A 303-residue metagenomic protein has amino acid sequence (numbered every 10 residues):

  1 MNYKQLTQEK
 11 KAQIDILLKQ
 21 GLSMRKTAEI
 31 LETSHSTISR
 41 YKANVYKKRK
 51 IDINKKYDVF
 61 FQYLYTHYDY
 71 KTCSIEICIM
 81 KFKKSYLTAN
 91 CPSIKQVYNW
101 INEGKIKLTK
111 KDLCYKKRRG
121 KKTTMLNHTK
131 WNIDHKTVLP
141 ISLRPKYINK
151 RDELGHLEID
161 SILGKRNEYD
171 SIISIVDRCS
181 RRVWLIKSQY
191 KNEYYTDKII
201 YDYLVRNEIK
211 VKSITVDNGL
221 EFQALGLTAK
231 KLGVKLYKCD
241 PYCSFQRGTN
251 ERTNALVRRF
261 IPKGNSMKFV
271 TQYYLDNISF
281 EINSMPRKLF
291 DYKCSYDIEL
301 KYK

Functional and structural regions predicted by a protein language model:
M1-Y70: Short, basic alpha-helical/linker "hinge" immediately adjacent to a nucleic-acid-recognition surface
I14, I38, C78, V97 (+8 more regions): Mobile genetic element proteins and their domesticated derivatives, centered on retroelements and DNA transposons
Q20, L64, D69-K71, A229-K303: Charged alpha-helix within mobile-element recombinases
S74-T88: DNA-recognition alpha helix
T88-N149: Basic, flexible linker segments flanking DNA-binding modules in nucleic acid-interacting mobile-element proteins
L154-G164: Two-metal-ion RNase H-like nuclease active-site motif
K165-E168, L185-E208: Active-site beta-loop-alpha junctions of metal-dependent nucleic acid enzymes, especially the RNase H-like/DDE
I209-A224, Y242: Acidic/histidine-rich, metal-coordinating catalytic segments
